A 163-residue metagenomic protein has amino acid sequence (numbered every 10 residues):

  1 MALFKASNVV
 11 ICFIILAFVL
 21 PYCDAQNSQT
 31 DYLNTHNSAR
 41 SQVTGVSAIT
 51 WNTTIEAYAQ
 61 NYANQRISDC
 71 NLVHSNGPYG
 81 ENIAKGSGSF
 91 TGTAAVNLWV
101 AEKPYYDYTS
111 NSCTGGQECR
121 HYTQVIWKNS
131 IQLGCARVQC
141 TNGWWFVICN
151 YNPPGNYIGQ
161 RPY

Functional and structural regions predicted by a protein language model:
A2, F13-T30: N-terminal signal peptide
F4-N8: Long non-globular sequence segments
A17-V19, T53, N64, D107 (+2 more regions): Processing junctions and N-termini across compartments
C23-G80: Short, well-ordered surface patches within globular domains
N71, A84, Y122-I126: A structural signal for short loop-to-beta-strand junctions that line the ligand-binding cleft of periplasmic/secreted
G77-Y79, S89-Y163: Disulfide-stabilized extracellular recognition modules
